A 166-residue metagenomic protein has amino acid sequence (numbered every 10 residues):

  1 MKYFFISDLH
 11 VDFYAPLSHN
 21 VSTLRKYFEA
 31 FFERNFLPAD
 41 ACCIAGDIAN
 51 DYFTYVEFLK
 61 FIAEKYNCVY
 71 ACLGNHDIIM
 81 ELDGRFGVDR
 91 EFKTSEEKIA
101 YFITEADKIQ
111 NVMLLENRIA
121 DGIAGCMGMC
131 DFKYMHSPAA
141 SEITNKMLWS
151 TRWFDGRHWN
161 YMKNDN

Functional and structural regions predicted by a protein language model:
M1-A71, D77-F86, E91: N-terminal active-site segment of His-dependent metallophosphoesterases
M1-F4, L114, R118-G125, N145: Beta-strand-turn-beta hairpins that frame and shape the catalytic cleft of phosphate-ester-processing enzymes
F31-F36, F102-Q110, N166: Hydrophobic, Leu/Ile/Phe/Ala-enriched alpha-helical segments that form helix-helix packing faces
N75-H76, R118-A120, M127-F132: Short, flexible active-site-adjacent loop segments at beta-strand->alpha-helix junctions, enriched in small/polar
G84, E91-E116: Glycine/small-residue-rich loop that forms an oxyanion/phosphate-binding "nest" at active or ligand-binding sites
A124-N166: Active-site-proximal loop/helix segment associated with metal-binding centers of metalloenzymes
